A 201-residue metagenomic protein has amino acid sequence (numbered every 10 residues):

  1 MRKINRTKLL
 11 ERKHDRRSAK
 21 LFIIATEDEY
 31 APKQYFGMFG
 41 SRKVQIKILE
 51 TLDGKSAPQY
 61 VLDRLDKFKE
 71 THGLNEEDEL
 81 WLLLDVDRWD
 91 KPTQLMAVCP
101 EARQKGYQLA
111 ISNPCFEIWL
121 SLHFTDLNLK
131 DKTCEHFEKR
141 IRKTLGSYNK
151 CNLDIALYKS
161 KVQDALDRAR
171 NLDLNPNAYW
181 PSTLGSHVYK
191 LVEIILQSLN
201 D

Functional and structural regions predicted by a protein language model:
M1-I4, K8-I23, K33-L52, F68-W81 (+1 more regions): C-terminal accessory helical subdomains adjacent to catalytic cores in phosphodiester- and nucleotide-handling enzymes
E27-E29: Helix N-cap/beta->alpha junction signal
Q59-K69: Glycine-rich, highly charged phosphate/nucleotide-binding loops
